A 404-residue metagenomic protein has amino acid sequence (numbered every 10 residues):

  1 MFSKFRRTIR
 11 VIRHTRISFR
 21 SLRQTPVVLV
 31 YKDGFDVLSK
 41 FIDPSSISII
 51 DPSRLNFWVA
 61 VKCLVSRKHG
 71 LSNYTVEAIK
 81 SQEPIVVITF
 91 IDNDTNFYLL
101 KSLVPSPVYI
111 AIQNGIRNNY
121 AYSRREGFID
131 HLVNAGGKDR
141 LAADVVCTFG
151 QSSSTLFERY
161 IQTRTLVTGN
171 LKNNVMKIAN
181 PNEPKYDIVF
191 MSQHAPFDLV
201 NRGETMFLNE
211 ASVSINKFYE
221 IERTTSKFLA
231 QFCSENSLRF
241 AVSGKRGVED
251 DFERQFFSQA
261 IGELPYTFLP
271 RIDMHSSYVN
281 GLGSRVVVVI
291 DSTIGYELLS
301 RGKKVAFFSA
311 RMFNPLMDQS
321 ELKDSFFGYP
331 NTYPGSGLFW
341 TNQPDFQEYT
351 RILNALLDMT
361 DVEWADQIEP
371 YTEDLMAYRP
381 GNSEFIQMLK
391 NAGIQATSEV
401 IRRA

Functional and structural regions predicted by a protein language model:
M1-Q24, S398-A404: Non-catalytic membrane-proximal stalk/linker segments that position and tether the catalytic domains
V11-I12, I17, V28-M176, G295: Active-site and donor-binding regions of nucleotide-sugar-utilizing enzymes
K32-D33, P52-L55, I91-D92, Q113-I116 (+4 more regions): Short loop/turn segments at strand-loop or loop-helix junctions that form parts of catalytic or ligand-binding pockets
L38-F41, S45, L171-Q259: Conserved catalytic-core segment of nucleotide-activated headgroup transferases in glycan assembly
W58-K62, N119-E126, V175-N180, L199-V200 (+3 more regions): Short, charged, surface-exposed secondary-structure boundary motifs
L71-K80, S243-R301, V305-A306: Donor nucleotide-activated moiety binding/catalytic core segment of transferases that use nucleotide-activated donors
I161, S258-F268, V286, T293-L375: Catalytic binding pocket for nucleotide-activated donors in carbohydrate/polymer assembly enzymes
I352-A355, M376-A404: C-terminal alpha-helical cap of glycosyltransferases
